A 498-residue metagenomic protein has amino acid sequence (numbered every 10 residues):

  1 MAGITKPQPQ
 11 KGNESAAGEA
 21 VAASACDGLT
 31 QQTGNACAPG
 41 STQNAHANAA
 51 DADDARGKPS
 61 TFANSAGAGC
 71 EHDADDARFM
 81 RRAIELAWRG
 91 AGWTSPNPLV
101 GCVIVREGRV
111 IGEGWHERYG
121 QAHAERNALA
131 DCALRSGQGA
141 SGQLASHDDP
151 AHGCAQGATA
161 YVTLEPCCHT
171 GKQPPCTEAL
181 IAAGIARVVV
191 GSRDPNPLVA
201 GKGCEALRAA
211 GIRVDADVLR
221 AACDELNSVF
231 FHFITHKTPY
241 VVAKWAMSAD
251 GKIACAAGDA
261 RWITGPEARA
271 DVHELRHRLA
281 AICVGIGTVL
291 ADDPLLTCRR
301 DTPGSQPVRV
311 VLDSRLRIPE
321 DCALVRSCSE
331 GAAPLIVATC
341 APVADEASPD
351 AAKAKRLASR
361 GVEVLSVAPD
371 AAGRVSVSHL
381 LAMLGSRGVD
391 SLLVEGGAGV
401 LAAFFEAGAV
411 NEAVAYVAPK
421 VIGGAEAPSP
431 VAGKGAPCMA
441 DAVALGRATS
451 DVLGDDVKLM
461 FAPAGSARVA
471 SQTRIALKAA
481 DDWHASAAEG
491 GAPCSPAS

Functional and structural regions predicted by a protein language model:
D75-S95, F233: Short, basic/aromatic recognition patches
A83, G101, C167, L207 (+7 more regions): Residue-level signal for inorganic ion chemistry
V100-R106, W245-A246, L459: Short beta-strand scaffold segments in enzyme catalytic cores
R106-A222, V308, A341-A347, A403-F405: Zn2+-dependent cytidine deaminase-like catalytic core
Q138-P150, H232-H236, Y240-A249, I253-D390 (+4 more regions): Active-site ligand-binding patch in enzyme domains
P195-L198, A221, L290, R317-P319 (+3 more regions): Short gly/pro/ser/thr-enriched loop/turn and capping motifs at secondary-structure boundaries
E406-L445: Flexible, gly/pro- and Lys/Arg-enriched active-site loops
G433-S498: Conserved histidine-centered catalytic loops in small-molecule metabolism enzymes
